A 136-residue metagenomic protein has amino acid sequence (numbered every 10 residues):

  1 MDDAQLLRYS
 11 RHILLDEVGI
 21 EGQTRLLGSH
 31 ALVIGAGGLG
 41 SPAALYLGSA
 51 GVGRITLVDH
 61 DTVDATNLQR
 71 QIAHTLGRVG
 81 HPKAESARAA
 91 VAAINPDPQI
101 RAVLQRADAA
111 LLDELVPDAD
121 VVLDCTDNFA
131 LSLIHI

Functional and structural regions predicted by a protein language model:
M1-I134: Adenine nucleotide-associated cytosolic modules
